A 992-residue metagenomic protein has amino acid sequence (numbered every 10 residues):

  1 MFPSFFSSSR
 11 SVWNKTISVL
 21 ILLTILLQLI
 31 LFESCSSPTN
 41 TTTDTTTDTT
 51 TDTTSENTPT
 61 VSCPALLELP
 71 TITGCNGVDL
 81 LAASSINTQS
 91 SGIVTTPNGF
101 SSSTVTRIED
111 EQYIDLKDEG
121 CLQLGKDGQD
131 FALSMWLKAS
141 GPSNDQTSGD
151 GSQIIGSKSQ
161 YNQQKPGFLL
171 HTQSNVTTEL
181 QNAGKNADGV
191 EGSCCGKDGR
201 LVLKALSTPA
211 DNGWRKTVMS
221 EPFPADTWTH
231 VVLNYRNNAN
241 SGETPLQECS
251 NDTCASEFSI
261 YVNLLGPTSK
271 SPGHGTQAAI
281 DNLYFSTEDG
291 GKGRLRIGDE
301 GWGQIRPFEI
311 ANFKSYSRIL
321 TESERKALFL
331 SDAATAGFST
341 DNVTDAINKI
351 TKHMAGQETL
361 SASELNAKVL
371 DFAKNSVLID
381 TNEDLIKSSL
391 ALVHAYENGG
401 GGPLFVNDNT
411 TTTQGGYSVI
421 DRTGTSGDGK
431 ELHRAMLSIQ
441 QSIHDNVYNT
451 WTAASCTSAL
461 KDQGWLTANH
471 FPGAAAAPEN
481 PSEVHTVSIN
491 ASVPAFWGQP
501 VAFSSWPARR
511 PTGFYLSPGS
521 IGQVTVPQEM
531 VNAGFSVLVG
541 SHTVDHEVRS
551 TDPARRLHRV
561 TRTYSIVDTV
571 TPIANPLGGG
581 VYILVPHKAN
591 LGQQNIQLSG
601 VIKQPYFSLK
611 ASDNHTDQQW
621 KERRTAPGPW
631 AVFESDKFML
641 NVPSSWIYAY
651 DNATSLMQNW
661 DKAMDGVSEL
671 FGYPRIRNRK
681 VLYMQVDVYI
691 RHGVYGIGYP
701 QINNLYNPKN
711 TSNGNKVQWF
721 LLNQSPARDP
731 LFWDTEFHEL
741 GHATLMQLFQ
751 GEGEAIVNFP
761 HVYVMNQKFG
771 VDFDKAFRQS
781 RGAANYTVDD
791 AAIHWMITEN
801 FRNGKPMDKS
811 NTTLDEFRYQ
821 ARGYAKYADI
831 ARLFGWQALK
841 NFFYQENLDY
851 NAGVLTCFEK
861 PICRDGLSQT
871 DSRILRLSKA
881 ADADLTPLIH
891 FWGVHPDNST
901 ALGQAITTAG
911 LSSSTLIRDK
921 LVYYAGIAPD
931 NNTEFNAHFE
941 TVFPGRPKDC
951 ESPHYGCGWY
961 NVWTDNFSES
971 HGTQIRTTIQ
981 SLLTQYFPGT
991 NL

Functional and structural regions predicted by a protein language model:
N40-T43, E56-E111, Q277-A279, R325-G337: Extracytoplasmic low-complexity segments
S62-L66, P245-S250, C254, Q277 (+1 more regions): Extended recognition patches within non-cytosolic domains
P64-L67, N76, I108-V202, S315-K326: Extracellular glycan-recognition modules
L203-H230, N238-G242: Short, aromatic/His-centered strand-loop micro-motif at the edge of beta-sheets
C249-K292: Short, solvent-exposed beta-strand-to-loop segments that form ligand-recognition rims of beta-rich domains
S286-A311, I319-L320, A327: Extracellular glycan-interaction patches encoded by glycine-rich segments
G399, S442-S455, A459, L466-H470 (+2 more regions): Beta/coil-rich, acidic/histidine-enriched accessory regions frequently appended to metallopeptidases
Q619-R832: Catalytic cores of extracellular degradative/oxidative enzymes
